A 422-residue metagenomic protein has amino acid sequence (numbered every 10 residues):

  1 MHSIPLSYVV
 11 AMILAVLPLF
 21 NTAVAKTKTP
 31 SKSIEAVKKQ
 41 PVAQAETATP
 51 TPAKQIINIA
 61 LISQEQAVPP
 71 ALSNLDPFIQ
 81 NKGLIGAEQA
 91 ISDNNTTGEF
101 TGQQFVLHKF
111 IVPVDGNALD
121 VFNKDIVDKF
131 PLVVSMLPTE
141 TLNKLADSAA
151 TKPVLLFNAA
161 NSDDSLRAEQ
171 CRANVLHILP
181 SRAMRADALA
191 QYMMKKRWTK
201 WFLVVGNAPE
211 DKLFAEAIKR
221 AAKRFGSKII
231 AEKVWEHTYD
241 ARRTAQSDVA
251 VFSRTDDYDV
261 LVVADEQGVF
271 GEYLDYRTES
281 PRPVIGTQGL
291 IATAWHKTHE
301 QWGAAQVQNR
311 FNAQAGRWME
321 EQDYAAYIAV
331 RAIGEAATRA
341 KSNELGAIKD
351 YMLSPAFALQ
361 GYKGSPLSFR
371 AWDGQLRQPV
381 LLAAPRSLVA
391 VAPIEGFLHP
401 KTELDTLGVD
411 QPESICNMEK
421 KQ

Functional and structural regions predicted by a protein language model:
H2-P5, V10-L14, V24-Q422: Extracytosolic ligand-binding ectodomains
F20-T22: N-terminal signal peptide c-region/cleavage motif recognized by signal peptidases
